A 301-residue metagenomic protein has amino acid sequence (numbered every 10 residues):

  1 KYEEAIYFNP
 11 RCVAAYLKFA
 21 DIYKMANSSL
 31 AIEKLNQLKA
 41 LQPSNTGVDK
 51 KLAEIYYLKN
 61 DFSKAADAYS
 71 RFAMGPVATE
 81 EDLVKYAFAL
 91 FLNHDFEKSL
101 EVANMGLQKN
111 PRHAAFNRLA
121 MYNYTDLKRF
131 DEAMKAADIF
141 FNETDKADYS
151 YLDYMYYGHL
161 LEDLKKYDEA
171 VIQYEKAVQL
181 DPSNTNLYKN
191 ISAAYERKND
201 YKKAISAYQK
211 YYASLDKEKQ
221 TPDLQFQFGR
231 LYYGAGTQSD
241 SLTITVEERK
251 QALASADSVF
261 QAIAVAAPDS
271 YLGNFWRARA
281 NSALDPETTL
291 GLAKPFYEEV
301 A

Functional and structural regions predicted by a protein language model:
K1-A301: Alpha-solenoid helical repeat scaffolds
